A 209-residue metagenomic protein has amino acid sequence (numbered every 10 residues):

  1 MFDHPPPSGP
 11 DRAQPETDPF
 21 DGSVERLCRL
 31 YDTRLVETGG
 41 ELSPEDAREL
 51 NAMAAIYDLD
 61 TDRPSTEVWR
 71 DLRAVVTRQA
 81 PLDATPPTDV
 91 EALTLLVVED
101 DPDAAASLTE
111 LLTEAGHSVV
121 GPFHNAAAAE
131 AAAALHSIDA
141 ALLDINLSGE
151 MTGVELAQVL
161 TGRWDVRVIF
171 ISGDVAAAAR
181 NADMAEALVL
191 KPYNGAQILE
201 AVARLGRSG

Functional and structural regions predicted by a protein language model:
M1-T94, N194-G209: Non-catalytic signal-transmission and effector/linker regions of two-component phosphorelay proteins
E91-D103, L108, L112: Conserved acidic segment of CheY-like receiver
T109, P122-A140: Acidic, metal-coordinating helix/loop segments flanking the phosphotransfer/catalytic sites of two-component signaling
N125, M151-E155: Acidic catalytic/metal-coordinating carboxylates
D144-I145: Active-site residues of response regulator receiver
V154-V166: Short amphipathic alpha-helix used as the core "switch/output" element in two-component signaling
I169-S172: Hydrophobic/aromatic residues positioned on beta-strands within the core alpha/beta folds
K191: A Lys-centered signature of the CheY-like receiver
